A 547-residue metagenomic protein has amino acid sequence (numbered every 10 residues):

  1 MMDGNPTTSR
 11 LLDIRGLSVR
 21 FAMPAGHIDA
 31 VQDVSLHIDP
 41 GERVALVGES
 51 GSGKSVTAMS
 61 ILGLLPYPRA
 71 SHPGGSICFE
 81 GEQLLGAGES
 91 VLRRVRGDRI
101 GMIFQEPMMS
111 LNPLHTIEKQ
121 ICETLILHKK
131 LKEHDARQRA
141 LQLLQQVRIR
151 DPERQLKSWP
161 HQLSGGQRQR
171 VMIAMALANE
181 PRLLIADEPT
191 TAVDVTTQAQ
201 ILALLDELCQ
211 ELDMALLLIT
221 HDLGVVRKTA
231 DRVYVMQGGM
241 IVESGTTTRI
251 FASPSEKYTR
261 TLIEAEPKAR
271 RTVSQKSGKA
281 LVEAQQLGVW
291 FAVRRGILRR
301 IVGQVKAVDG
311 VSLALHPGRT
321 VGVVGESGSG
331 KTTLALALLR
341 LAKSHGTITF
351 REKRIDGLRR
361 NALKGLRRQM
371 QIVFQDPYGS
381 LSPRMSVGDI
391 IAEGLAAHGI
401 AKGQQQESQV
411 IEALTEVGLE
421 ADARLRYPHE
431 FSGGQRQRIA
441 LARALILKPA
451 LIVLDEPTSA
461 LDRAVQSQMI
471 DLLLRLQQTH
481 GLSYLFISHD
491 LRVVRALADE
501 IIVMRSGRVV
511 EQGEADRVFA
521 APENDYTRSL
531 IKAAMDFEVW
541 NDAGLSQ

Functional and structural regions predicted by a protein language model:
H72-Q83, G346-I355, L366: Conserved ABC transporter NBD signature motif
D135-R154, R354, Q405-D422, K532: Conserved ABC ATPase "signature" region
S158-L163, Q167, Y427-F431, Q435: Conserved ABC ATPase signature
A178-R182, I446-A450: A short, proline-enriched helix->beta-strand linker immediately N-terminal to the Walker B motif in ABC-type P-loop
V226-K228, V494-A496: A short, surface-exposed alpha-helical micro-motif characterized by mixed small hydrophobic and charged/polar residues
I241-G245, S253, Q512-G513, A521: ABC ATPase "signature
